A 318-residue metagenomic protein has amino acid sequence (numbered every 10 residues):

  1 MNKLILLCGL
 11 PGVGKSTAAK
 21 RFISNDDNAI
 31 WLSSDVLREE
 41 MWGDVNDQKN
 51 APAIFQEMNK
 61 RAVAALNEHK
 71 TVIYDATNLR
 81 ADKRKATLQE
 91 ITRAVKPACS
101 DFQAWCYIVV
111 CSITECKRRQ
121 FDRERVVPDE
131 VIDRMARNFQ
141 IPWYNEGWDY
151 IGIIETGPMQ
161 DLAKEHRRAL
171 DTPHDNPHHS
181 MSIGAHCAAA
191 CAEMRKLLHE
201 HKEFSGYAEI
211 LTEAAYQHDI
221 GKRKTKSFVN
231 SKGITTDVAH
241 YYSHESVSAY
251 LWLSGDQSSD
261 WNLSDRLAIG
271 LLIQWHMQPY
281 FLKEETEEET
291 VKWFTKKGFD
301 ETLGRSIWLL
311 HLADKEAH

Functional and structural regions predicted by a protein language model:
N2-L4, C8, V13, R21 (+2 more regions): Conserved GTP-binding G-domain of TRAFAC-class P-loop NTPases and closely related GTPase folds
T17-K70: Conserved substrate/cofactor phosphate-moiety recognition/catalytic segment in nucleotide-dependent phosphotransferases
A29-W31, D101-C106, Y150-I153: Conserved beta-strand scaffold positions in the cores of enzyme catalytic domains, especially in NTP/NDP-utilizing
E40, L66, L79-R125, R134 (+1 more regions): ATP-dependent NMP and nucleoside kinases share a basic, alpha-helical "lid"
D44-A51, F121-V126, K232-A239: Short glycine-enriched, charge-decorated loop/helix-capping segments at active-site entrances that position
T71-A76, C106: Short catalytic-loop micro-motif centered on adjacent basic/acidic residues
I154-D237: Acidic/His-rich, divalent-metal-binding segments that scaffold phosphate/diphosphate chemistry
E203-H318: Divalent metal-dependent catalytic cores for phosphoryl transfer on phosphate-bearing substrates
